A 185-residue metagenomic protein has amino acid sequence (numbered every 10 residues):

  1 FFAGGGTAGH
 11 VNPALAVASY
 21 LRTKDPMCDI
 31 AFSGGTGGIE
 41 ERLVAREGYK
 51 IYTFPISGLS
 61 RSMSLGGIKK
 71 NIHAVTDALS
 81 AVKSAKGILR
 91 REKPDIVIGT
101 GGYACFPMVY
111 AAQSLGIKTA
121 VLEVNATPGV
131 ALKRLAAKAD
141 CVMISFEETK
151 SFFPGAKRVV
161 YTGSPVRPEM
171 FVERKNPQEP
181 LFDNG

Functional and structural regions predicted by a protein language model:
F2-T7, T23-S80, T162-G163, N184: Conserved nucleotide-sugar phosphate-binding/catalytic loop shared by glycosyltransferases and other
A3, P13, S33-T36, T100 (+2 more regions): Replace "coordinates the UDP/GDP/TDP-sugar" with "coordinates nucleotide-activated sugar donors
T7-A8, G102-A104, A126-T127: Residue-level detector of alpha-helix initiation sites
G9, V44, G101, V142: Residue-level signature of catalytic and energy-coupling elements of molecular machines, predominantly ATP/GTP-dependent
H10-L21: Short amphipathic alpha-helix
K50, Q113-P177: Active-site-proximal region of nucleotide-activated glycan assembly enzymes, centered on histidine/acidic-rich loops
K70, F171-G185: A short helix/loop element that forms part of the nucleotide-sugar donor recognition site in Leloir-type
S84-V97, A104-A120, K133-K138: Glycosyltransferases and closely related glycan-assembly transferases that use nucleotide-activated donors
